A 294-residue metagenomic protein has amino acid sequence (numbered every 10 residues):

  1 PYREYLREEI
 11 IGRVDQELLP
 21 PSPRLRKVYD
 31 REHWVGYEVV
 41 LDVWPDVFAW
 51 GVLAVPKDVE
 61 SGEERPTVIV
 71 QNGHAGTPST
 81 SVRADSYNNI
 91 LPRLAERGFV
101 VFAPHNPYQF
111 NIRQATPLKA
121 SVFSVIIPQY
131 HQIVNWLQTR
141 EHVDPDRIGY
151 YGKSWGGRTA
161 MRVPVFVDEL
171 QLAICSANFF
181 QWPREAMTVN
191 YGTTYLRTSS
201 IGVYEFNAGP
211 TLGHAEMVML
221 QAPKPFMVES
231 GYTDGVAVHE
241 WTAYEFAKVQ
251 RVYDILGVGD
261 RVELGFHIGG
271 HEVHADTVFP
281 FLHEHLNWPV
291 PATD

Functional and structural regions predicted by a protein language model:
P1-V55: Non-catalytic accessory segments flanking enzyme active sites
E60-H142, D146, T159, R184-V189 (+1 more regions): Cap/lid segment of the alpha/beta-hydrolase catalytic domain
R147-G149, L172: Residue in the alpha/beta-hydrolase core beta-strand immediately N-terminal to the catalytic nucleophile
G152-G156, A160: Gly/Ala-rich beta-loop-alpha elbow adjacent to hydrolase catalytic centers
L172-V218, G235-F246, D254-V258: Mobile cap/lid helix-loop segments that gate and shape the active-site cleft of serine hydrolases
Q221, V228-S230: Short beta-strand/loop motif that positions the catalytic acidic residue of the alpha/beta-hydrolase fold
T233-A237, H271-E272: Acidic catalytic loop of the alpha/beta-hydrolase fold
Y244-D294: C-terminal catalytic histidine-bearing segment of alpha/beta-hydrolase fold enzymes
